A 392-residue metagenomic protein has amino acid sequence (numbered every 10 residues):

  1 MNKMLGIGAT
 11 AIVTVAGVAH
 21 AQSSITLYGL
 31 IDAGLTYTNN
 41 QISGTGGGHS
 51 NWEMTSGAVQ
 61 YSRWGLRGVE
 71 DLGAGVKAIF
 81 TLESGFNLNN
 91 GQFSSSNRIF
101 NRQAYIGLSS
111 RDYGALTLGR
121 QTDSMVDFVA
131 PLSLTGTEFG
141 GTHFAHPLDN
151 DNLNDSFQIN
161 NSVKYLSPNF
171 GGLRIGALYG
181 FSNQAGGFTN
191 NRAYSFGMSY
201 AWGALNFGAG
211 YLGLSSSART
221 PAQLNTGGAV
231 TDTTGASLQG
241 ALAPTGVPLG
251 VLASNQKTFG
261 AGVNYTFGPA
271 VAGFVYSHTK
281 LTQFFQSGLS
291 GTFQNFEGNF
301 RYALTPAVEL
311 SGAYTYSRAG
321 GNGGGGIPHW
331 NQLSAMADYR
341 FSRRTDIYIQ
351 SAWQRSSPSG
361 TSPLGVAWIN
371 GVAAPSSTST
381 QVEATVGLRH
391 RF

Functional and structural regions predicted by a protein language model:
M1-A21: Gram-negative bacterial Sec-dependent N-terminal signal peptides
V13-V18, W64-L72, S110-G114, P168-G171 (+8 more regions): Outer-membrane beta-barrel proteins
S23-Y37, E53-S182, N190-G213, A352-S356: Outer membrane beta-barrel
L35-S43, F86-Q92, S124-F128, N183-G187 (+5 more regions): Gram-negative outer-membrane beta-barrel proteins
G48-A58, S94-R98, L153-D155, A185-R192 (+5 more regions): Replace "Gram-negative outer membrane beta-barrel proteins" with "bacterial and organellar outer membrane beta-barrel
Q60-W64, R102-I106, I159-V163, Y194-F196 (+4 more regions): Hydrophobic, lipid-facing positions within transmembrane beta-strands of outer-membrane proteins
G197-S334, H390: Detector for outer-membrane/organellar transmembrane beta-barrel domains, recognizing the amphipathic beta-strand
F341, S376-F392: Outer-membrane beta-barrel "beta-signal"
